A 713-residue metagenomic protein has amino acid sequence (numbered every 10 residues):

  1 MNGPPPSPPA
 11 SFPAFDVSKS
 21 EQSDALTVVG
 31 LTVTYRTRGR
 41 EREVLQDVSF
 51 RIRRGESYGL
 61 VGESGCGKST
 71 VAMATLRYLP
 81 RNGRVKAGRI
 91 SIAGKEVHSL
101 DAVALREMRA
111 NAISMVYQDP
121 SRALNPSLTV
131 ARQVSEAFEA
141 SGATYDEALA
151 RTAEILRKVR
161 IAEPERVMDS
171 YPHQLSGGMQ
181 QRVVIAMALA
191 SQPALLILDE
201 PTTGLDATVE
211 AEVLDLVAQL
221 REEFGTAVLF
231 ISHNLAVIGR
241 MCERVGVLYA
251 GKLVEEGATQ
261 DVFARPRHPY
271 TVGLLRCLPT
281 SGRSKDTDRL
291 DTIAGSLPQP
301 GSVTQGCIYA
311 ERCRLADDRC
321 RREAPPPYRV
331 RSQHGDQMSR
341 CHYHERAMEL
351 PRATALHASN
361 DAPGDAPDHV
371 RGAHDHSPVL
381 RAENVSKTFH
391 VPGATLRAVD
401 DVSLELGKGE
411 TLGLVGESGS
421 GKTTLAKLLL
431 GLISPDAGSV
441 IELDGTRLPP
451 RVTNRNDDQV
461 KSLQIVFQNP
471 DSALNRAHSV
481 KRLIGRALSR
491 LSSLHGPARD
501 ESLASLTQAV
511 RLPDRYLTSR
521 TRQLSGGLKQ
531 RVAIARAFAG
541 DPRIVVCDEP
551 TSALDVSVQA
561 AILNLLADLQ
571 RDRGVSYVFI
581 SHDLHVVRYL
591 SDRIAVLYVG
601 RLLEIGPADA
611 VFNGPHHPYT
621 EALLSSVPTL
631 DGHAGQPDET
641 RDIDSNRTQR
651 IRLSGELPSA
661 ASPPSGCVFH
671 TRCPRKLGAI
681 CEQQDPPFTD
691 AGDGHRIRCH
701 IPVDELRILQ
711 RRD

Functional and structural regions predicted by a protein language model:
F12-F15, A258-P378, A608-D713: Charged, flexible cofactor/metal-binding loops and thiol motifs
E63, P201, L205-D288, P550 (+1 more regions): P-loop NTP-binding/switch modules centered on Walker-like glycine-rich loops
L76, P80, L430: Helix-to-loop junction immediately C-terminal to a conserved catalytic motif
E96, E147-R166, L275, A498-R515 (+1 more regions): Conserved ABC ATPase "signature" region
V97-S114, A140, D261-P266, P298-T304 (+5 more regions): ABC ATPase NBD coupling module
S170-L175, M179, R520-L524, L528: Conserved ABC ATPase signature
A190-A194, A539-R543: A short, proline-enriched helix->beta-strand linker immediately N-terminal to the Walker B motif in ABC-type P-loop
